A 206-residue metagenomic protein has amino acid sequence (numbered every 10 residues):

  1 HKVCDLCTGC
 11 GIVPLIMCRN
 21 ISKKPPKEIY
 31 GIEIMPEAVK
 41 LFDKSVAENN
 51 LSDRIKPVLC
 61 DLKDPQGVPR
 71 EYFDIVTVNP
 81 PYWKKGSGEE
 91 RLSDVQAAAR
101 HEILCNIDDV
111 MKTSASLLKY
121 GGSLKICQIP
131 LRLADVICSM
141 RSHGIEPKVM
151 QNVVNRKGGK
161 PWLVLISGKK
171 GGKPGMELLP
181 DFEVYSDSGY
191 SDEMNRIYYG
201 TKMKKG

Functional and structural regions predicted by a protein language model:
H1-E89: Conserved SAM/SAH cofactor-binding pocket of Class I
T8, P14, I55, S123-L124 (+2 more regions): Residue-level detection of beta-strand scaffold positions
D64, V154-K157, G172: Residue-level detector of flexible, active-site-proximal loop/helix-junction positions within diverse enzyme catalytic
P80-D109: Mobile active-site "lid"/loop adjacent to the S-adenosyl-L-methionine
L104-P161, L165: Conserved Class I SAM-dependent methyltransferase catalytic core
K160-G206: SAM/dcSAM-binding transferase cores
